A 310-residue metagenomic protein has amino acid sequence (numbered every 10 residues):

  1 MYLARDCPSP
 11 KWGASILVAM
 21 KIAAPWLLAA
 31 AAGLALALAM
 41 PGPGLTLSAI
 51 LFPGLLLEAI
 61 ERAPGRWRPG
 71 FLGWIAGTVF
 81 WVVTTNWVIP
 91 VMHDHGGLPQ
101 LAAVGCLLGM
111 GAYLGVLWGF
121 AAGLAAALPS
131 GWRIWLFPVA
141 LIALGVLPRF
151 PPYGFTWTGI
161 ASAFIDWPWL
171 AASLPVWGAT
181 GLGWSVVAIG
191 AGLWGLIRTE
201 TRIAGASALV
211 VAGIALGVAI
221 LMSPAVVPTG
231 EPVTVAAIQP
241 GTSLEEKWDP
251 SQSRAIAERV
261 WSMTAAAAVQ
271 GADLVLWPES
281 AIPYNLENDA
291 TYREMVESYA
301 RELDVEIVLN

Functional and structural regions predicted by a protein language model:
K11-A19: Short, Lys/Arg-enriched N-terminal segments with co-localized hydrophobic residues within the first ~10-30 amino acids
M20-P224, L274: Membrane-embedded alpha-helical bundles of multi-pass enzymes that act on lipidic or dolichyl-linked glycan substrates
M222-N310: Soluble catalytic regions of membrane-associated enzymes that act on cell-envelope and secretory-pathway components
